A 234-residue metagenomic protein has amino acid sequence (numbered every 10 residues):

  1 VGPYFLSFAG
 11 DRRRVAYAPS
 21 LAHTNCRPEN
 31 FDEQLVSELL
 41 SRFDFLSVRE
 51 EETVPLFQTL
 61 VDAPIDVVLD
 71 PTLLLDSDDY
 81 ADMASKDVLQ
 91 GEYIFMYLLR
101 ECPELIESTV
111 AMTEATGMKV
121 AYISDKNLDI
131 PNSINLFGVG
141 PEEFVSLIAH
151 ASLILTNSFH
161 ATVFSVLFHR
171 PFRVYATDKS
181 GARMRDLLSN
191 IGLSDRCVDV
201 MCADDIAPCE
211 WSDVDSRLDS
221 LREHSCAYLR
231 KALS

Functional and structural regions predicted by a protein language model:
V1-S234: Active-site anion-handling motifs in enzyme catalytic cores
